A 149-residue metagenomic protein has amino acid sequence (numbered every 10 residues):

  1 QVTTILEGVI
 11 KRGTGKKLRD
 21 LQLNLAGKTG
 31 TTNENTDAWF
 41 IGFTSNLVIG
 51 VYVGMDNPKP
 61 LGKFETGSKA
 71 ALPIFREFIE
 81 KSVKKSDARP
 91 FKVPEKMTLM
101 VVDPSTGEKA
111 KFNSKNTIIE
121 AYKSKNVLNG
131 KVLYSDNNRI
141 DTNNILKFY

Functional and structural regions predicted by a protein language model:
V2: Serine endopeptidase catalytic core focused on the charge-relay Asp
E7, N24-Y149: Soluble, non-transmembrane domains of envelope/secretory-pathway proteins that act on or interact with carbohydrate
I10: Flexible, gly/ser-rich surface segments that form the specificity/activation loops bordering the active-site cleft
K16-L25: Surface-exposed, Gly/Pro/Thr- and Asp/Glu-enriched linker/hinge segments that connect structured elements
